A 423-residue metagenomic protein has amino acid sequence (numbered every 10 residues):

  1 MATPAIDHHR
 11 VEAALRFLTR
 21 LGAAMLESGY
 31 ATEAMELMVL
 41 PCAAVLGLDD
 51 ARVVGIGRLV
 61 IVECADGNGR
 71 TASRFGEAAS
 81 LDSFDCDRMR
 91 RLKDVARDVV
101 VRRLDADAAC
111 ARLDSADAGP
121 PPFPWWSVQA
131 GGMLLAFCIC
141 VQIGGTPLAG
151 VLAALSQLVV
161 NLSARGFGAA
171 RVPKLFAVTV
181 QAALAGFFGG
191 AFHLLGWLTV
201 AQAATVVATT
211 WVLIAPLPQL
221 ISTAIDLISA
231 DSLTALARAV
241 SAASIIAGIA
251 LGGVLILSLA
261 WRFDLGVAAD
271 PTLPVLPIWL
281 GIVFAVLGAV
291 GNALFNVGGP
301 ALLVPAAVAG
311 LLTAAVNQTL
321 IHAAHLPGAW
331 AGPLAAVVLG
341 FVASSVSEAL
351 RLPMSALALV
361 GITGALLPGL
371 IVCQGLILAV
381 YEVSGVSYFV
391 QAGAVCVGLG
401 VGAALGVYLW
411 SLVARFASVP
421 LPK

Functional and structural regions predicted by a protein language model:
M1-D117: Soluble N-terminal domains of membrane-associated systems
D98-R112, W126-F137, V151-A164, L257-D264 (+2 more regions): Hydrophobic, membrane-facing alpha-helical anchors
P121-S222, A293-N296, P300: Core alpha-helical transmembrane segments of integral membrane proteins
S127, C140-S156, Q202-P216, A268-F284 (+2 more regions): Structural signature of hydrophobic alpha-helical transmembrane segments
C138-I143, V159-G168, L184, F188-G196 (+7 more regions): Alpha-helical membrane-inserting segments
F176, V180, V207-T210, Q219-I221 (+2 more regions): Core mid-bundle transmembrane helix pairs that form the ion/substrate translocation pathway in diverse multi-pass
G196-Q202, A260-V275, L378-Y388: Membrane-interface helix termini and inter-helical loops of multi-pass transporters
V206-T210, S222-I225, A230-I246, L276-L280 (+1 more regions): C-terminal transmembrane helix-loop-helix hairpin of multi-pass membrane proteins
